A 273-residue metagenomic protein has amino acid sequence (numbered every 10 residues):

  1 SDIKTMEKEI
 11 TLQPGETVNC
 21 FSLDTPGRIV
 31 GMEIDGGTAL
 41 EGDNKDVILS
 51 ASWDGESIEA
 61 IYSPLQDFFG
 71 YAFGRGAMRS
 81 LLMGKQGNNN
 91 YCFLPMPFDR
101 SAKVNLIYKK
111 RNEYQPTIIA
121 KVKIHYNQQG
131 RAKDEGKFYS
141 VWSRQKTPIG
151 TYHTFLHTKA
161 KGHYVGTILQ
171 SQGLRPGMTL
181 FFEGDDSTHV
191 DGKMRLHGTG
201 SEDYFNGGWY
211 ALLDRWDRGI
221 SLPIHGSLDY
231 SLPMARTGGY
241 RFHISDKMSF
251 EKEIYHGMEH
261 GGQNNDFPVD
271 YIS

Functional and structural regions predicted by a protein language model:
S1-S273: Beta-strand-centric surfaces of beta-sandwich/beta-rich domains
